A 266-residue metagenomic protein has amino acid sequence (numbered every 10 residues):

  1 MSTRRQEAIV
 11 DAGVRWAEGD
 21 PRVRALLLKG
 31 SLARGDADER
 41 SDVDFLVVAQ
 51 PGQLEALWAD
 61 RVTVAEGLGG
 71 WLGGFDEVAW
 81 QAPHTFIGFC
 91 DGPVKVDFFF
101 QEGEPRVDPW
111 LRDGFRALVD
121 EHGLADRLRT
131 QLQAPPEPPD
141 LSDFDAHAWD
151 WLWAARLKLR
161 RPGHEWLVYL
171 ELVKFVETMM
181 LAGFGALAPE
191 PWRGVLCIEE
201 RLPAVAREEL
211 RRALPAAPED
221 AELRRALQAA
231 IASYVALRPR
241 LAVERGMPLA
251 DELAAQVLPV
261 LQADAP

Functional and structural regions predicted by a protein language model:
M1-P21, L32-R34, R40, V47-F98: Metal-dependent nucleotidyltransferase catalytic core
A25-L28: Hydrophobic/anchoring residues in structured secondary elements
G30, D44, P162: Conserved G/P- and acidic residue-centered "switch" motifs that form tight phosphate/ATP-binding loops in soluble
D38-S41, W110-L111, V195: Short aromatic-enriched loop/helix-cap "lid" or pocket-rim segments at secondary-structure transitions that line
V94-G123: Hydrophobic alpha-helical segments and helix pairs
D113-D143: A short, charged helix-loop
L132-P266: Conserved nucleotidyltransferase catalytic core and NTase-mimicking acidic/glycine-rich helix/loop elements in nucleic
